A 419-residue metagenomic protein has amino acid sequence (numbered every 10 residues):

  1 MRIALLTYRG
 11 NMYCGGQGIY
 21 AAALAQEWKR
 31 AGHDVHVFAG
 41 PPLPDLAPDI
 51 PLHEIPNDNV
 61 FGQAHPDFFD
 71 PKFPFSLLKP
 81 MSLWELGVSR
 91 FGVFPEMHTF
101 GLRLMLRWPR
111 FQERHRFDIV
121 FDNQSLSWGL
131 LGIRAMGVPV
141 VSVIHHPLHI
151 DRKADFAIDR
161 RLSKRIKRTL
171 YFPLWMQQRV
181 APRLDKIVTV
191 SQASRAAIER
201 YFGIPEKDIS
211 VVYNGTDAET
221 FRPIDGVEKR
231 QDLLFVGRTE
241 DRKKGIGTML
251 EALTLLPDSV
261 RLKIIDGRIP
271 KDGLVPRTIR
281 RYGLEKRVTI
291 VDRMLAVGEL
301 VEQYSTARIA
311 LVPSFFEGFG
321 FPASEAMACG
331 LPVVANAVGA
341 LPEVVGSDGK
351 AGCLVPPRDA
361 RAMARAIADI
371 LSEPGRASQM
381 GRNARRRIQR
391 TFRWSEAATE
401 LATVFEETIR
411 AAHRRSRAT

Functional and structural regions predicted by a protein language model:
I19, E240-L255, R361: A conserved mid-protein helix/loop that constitutes part of the nucleotide-sugar donor-binding site
L43, V236, R261-R277, R293: Glycosyltransferase donor-sugar binding loop
F68-G92, R134-Q178: Acceptor-binding helix/loop patch of EC 2.4 sugar-transfer enzymes, predominantly nucleotide-sugar-dependent
A193, G215: Carbohydrate-associated surface elements
V275-M294, G298: Nucleotide-activated donor-binding/catalytic signature segment of Leloir-type glycosyltransferases, i.e., the conserved
F315: Aromatic "clamp/platform" in nucleotide-sugar-dependent glycosyltransferases that forms part of the donor/acceptor
P332-A335: Short hydrophobic beta-strand element within catalytic cores of glycosyltransferases and related nucleotide-activated
S347-D348, G352-A360, D369-P374: Conserved acidic donor-binding segment of nucleotide-sugar-dependent glycosyltransferases
